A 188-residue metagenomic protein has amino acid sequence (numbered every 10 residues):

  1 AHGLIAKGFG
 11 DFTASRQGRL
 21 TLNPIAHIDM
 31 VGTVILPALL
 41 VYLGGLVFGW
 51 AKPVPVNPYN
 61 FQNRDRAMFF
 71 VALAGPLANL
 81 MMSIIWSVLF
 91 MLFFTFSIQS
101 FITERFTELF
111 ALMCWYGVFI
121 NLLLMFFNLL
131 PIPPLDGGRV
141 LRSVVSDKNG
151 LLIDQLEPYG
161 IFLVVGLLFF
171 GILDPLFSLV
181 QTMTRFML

Functional and structural regions predicted by a protein language model:
A1-L188: Hydrophobic transmembrane alpha-helices and their immediate loop junctions in multi-pass integral membrane proteins
